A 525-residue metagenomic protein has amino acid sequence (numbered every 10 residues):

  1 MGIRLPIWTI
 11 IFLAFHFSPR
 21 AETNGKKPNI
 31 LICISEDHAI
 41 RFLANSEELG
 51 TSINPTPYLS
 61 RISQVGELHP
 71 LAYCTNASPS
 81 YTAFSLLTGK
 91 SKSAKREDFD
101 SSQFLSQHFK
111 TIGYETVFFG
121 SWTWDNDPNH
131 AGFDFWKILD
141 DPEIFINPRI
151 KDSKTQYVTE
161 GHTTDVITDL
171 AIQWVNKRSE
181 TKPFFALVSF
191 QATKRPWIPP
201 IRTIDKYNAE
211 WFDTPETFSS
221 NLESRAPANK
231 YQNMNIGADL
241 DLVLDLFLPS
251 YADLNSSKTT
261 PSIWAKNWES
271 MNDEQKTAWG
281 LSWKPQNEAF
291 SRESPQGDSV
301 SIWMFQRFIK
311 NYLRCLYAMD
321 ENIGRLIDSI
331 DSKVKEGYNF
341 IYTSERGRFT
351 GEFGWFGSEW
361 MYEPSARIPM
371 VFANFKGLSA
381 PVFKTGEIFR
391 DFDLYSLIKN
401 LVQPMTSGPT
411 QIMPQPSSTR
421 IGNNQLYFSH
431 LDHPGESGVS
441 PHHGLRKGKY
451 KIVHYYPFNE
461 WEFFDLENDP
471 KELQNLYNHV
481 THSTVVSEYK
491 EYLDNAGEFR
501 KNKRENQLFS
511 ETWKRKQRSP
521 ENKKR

Functional and structural regions predicted by a protein language model:
G2-I10: Sec-dependent signal peptide recognition, specifically the positively charged N-region followed immediately by
I10-P19: Hydrophobic h-region of N-terminal signal peptides that target proteins for export in Gram-negative bacteria
A21-V453, W461, P470-E491, W513-R515 (+1 more regions): Formylglycine-dependent sulfatase
P369, L493-K501: A short, conserved beta-to-alpha structural element at the edge of catalytic cores that scaffolds binding
E467: Residues forming the ATP-binding cleft of Hanks-type serine/threonine protein kinase domains
D494, N506-Q507: Beta-rich, aromatic/charged-enriched effector core domains that present basic-aromatic interfaces for binding
